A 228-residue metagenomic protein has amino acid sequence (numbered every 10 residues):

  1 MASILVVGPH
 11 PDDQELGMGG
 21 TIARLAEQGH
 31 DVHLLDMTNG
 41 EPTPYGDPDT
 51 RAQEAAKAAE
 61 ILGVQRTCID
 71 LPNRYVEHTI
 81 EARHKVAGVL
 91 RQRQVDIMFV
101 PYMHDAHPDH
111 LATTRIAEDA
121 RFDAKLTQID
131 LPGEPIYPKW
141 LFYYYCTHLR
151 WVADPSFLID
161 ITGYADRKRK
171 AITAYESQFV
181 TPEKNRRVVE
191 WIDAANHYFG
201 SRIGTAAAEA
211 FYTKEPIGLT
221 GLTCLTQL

Functional and structural regions predicted by a protein language model:
M1-L5, E77-L228: Metal-dependent de-N-acetylase/amidase catalytic core
M1-R93, Y212, C224: Active-site rim/loop-helix segments in enzyme catalytic domains that contact anionic ligands
